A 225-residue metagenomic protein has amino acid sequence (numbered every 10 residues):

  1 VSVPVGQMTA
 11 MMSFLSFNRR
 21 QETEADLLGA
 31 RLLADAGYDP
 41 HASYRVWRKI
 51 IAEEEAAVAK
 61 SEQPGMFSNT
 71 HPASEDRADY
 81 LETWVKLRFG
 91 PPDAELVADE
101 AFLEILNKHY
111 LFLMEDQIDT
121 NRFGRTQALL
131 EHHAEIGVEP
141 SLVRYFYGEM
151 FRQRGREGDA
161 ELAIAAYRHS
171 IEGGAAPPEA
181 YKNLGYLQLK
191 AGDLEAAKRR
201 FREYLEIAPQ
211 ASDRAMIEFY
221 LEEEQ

Functional and structural regions predicted by a protein language model:
V1-Q225: A Zn2+-metalloprotease active-site environment signal
